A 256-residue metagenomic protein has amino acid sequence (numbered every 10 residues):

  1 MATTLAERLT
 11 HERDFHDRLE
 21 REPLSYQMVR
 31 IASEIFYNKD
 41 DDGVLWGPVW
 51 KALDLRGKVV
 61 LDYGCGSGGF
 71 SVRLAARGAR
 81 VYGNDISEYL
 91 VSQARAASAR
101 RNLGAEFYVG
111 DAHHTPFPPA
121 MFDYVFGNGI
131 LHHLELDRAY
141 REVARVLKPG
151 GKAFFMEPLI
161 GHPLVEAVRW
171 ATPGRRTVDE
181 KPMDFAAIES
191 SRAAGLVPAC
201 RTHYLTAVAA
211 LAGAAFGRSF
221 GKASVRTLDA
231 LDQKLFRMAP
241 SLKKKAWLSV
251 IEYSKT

Functional and structural regions predicted by a protein language model:
M1-L55: Conserved class I S-adenosyl-L-methionine
L61, S67-H114: Class I SAM-dependent methyltransferase SAM/SAH-binding core
H113-Y124: A short acidic, Gly/Pro-enriched loop at the edge of an enzyme's catalytic core that lines a small-molecule cofactor
Y124-D137: A short SAM/SAH-binding and catalytic strip from SAM-dependent methyltransferases
R138-P149: A short glycine-rich, Lys/Arg-flanked "PGG" loop and its adjoining helix->strand segment in the class I
F154-R176: Conserved class I S-adenosyl-L-methionine
E180-V197: Short alpha-helix
L205-T256: A C-terminal cap/extension of S-adenosyl-L-methionine-dependent methyltransferases that defines the acceptor-substrate
